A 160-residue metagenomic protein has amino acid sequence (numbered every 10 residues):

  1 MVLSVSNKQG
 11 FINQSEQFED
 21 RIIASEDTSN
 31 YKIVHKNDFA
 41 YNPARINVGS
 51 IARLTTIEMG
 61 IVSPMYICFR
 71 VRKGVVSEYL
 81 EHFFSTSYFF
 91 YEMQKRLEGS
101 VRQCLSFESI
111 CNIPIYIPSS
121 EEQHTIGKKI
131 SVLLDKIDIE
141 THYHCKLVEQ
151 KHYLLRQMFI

Functional and structural regions predicted by a protein language model:
M1-I117: DNA target-recognition domains and sequence-specific DNA-contacting regions of bacterial/archaeal
I117-I160: Amphipathic alpha-helical coiled-coil/heptad-repeat segments
